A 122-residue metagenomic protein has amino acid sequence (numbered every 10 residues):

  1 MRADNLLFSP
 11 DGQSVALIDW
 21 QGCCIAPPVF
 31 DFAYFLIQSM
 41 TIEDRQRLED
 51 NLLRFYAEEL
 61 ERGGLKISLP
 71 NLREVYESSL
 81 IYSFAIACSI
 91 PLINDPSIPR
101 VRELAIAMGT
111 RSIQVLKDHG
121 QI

Functional and structural regions predicted by a protein language model:
M1-P28: Active-site acidic catalytic loop and adjacent metal/ATP-binding pocket of ATP-dependent phosphoryl transfer enzymes
L6, I67-L72: A short glycine-rich, hydrophobically flanked beta-strand micro-motif that places a catalytic Asp/Glu for divalent metal
D11-G12, R62, K66: Short, glycine- and charge-enriched coil/turn segments that flank and shape catalytic ligand pockets
Q13, P70-I122: Regulatory N- and C-terminal appendages and interdomain linkers associated with kinase/kinase-like NTP transferase
I25-G64, L80-R100: Active-site activation/catalytic loop segments of kinase-like enzymes and analogous catalytic loops in related
